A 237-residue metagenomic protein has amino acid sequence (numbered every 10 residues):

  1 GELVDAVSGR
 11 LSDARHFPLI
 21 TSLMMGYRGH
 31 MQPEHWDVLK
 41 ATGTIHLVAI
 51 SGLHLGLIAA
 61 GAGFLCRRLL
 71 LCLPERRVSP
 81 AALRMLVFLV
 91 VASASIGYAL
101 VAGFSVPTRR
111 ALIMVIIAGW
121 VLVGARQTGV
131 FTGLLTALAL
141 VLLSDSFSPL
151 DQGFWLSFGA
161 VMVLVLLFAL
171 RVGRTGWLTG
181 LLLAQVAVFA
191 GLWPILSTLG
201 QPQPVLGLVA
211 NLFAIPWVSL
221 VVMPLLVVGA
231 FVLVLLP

Functional and structural regions predicted by a protein language model:
G1-L112, W120: Aromatic-rich juxtamembrane segments at the membrane interface
F104-P237: Internal transmembrane alpha-helical bundles of multi-pass membrane proteins
